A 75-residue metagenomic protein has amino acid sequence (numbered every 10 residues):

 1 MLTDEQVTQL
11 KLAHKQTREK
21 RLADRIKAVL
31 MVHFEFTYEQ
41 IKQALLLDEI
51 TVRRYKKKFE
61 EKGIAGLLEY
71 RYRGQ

Functional and structural regions predicted by a protein language model:
M1-Q75: Short, basic alpha-helical/linker "hinge" immediately adjacent to a nucleic-acid-recognition surface
